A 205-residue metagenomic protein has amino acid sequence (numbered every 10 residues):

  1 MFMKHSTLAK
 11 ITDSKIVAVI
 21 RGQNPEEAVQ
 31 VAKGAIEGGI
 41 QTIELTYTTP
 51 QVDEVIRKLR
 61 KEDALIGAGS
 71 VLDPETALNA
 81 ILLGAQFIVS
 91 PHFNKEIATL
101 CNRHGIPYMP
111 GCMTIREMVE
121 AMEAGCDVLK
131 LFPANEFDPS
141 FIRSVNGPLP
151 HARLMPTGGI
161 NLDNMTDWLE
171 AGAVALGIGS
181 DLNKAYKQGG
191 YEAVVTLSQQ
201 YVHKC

Functional and structural regions predicted by a protein language model:
M1-L83, R103, H151, L162-D163 (+1 more regions): Conserved N-terminal beta1-alpha1 strand-loop-helix module at the mouth
R21-N24, A68-P74, S90-N94, P110-I115 (+2 more regions): Glycine-rich beta-to-alpha transition loops that act as phosphate-gripper elements at the mouths of alpha/beta enzyme
G39, D63, G84, H92 (+6 more regions): Conserved functional loop/turn residues at catalytic and ligand-binding sites
T42, I81-L83, N102-H104, T114 (+2 more regions): Glycine/Thr-rich beta-alpha phosphate-binding loop at enzyme active sites
E44, G67, V89, M109 (+2 more regions): Conserved beta-strand positions in the central sheet of alpha/beta enzyme cores
D73-L83, R116-A124, F141, I160-L176: Catalytic cores of alpha/beta
D73-V119: Helix-adjacent hinge/juxtasegments
F87, P91-I97, L131-P139, A171-V194: Glycine-rich phosphate-binding active-site loops on the catalytic face of alpha/beta enzymes
